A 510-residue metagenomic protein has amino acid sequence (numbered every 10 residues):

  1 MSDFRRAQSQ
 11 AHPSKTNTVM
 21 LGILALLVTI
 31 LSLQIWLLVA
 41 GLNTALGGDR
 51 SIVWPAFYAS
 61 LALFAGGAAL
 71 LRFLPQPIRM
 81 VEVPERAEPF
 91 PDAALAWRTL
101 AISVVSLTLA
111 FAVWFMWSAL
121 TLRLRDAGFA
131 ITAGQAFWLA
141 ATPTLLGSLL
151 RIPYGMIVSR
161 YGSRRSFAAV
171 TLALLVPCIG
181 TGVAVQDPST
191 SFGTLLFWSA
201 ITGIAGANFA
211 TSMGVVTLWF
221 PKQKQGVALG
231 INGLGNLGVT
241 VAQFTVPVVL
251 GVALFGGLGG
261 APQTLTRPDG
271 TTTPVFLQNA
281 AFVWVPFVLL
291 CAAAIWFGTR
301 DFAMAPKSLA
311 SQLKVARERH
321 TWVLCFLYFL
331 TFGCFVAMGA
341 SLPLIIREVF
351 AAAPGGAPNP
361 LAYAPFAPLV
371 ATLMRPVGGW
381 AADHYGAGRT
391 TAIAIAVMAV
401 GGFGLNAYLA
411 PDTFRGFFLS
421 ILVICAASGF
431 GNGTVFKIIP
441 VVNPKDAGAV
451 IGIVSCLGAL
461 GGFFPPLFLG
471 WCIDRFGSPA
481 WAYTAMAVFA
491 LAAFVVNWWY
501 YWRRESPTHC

Functional and structural regions predicted by a protein language model:
P77-I78, G251, F255, V285-A305 (+1 more regions): C-terminal membrane-cytosol helix-exit motif in multi-pass small-molecule transporters
R98-F129, M338-P343, P465: Extracytoplasmic
W117-L122, E318-P376: Extracytoplasmic gate region of multi-pass secondary transporters
W138-M156, P365-V377: Central cavity-lining transmembrane alpha-helices of secondary-active solute carriers, predominantly the Major
L172-P188, A396-P411: C-terminal ends and interior cores of transmembrane alpha-helices in multi-pass membrane transporters/permeases
S191-A207, R415-F430: Hydrophobic core of transmembrane alpha-helices in multi-pass small-molecule transporters, especially MFS/SLC-type
G206, G226-G251, S455-P465: Glycine-rich segments within core transmembrane alpha-helices of 12-TM secondary carriers
G386-V435: C-terminal transmembrane helical hairpin of 12-TM major facilitator-type secondary transporters
